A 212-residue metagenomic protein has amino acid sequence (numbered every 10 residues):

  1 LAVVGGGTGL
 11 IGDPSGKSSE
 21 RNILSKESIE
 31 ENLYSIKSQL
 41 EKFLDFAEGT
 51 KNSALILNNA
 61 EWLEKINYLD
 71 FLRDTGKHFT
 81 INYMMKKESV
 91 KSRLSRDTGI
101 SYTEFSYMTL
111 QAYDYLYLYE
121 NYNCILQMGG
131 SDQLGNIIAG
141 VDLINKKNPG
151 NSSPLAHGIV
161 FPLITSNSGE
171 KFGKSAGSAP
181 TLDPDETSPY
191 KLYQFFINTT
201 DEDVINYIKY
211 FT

Functional and structural regions predicted by a protein language model:
L1-V141, N148-H157, E170: NTP-dependent nucleotidyl-transfer catalytic core
K77-T80, P162-T212: Catalytic adenosine-cofactor/nucleotide-binding cores of aminoacyl-tRNA synthetases and other
